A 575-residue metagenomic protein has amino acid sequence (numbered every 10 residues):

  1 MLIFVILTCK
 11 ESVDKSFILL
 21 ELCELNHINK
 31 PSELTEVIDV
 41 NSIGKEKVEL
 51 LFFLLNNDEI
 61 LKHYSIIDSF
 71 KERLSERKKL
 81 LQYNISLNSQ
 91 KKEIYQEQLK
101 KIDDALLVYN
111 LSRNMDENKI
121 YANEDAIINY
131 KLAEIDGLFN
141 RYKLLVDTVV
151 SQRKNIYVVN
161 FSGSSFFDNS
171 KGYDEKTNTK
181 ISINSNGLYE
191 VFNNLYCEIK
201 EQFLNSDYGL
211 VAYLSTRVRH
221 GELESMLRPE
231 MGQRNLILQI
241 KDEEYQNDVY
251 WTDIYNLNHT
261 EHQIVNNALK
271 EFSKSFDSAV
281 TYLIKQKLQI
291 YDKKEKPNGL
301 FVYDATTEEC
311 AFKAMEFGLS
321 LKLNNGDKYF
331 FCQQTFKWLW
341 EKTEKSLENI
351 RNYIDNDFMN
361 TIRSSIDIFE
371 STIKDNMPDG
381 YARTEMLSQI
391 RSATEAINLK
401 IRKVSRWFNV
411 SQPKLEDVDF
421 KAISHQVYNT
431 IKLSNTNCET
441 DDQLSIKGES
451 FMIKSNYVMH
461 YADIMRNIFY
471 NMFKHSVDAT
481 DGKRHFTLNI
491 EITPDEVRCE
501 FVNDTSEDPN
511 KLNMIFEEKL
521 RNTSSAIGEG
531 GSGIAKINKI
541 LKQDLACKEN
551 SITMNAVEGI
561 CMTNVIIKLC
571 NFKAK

Functional and structural regions predicted by a protein language model:
M1-N256: Extended low-complexity, intrinsically disordered and solenoidal helical-scaffold regions
F139, K143, F166-H425: Signal-transmission coiled-coils
N360, Y457-L488, N538-I540: Conserved ATP-binding N-box helix of the HATPase_c
I423-K454, N538-K542: Helix-loop-beta hinge of the Bergerat
A462-D463, M472, N522-A546: Glycine-rich phosphate-binding loop
P494-A535: Glycine-rich/acidic phosphate-handling loop/turn and adjacent ATP-lid/helix of nucleotide-binding kinase/ATPase domains
E496-R498, E507, A556-V565: Glycine-rich nucleotide-binding loop
K542-E558: Glycine-rich ATP-binding loops of the HATPase_c
